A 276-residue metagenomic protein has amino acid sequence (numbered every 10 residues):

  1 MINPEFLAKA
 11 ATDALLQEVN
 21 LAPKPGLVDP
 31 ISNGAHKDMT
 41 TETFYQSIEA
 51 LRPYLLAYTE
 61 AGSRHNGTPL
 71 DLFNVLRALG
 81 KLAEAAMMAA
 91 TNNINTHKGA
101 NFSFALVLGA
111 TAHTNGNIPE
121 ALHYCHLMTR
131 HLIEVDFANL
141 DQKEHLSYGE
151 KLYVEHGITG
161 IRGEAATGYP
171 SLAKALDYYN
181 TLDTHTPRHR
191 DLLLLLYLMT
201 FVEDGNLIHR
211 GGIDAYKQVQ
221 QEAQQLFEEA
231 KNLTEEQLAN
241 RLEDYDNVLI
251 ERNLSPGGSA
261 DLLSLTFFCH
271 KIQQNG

Functional and structural regions predicted by a protein language model:
M1-N66, F73-N74, T111-N247, E251-N253 (+1 more regions): Phosphate-rich cofactor/ligand-interacting catalytic cores and adjacent structured alpha/beta frameworks
L56-A110: Long, hydrophobic/aromatic-enriched structural stretches that serve as scaffold segments
D261-L265: Catalytic cores of Mg2+-dependent Asp-rich isoprenoid enzymes
